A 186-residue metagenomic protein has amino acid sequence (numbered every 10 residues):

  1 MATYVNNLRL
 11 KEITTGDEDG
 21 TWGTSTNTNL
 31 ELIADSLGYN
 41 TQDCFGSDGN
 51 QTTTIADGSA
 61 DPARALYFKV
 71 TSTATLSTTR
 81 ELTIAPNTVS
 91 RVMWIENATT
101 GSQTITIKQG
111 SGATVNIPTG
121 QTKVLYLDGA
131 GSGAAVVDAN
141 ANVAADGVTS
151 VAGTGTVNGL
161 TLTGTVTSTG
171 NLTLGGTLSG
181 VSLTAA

Functional and structural regions predicted by a protein language model:
M1-R9, I13-I105, A186: Exposed extracellular interaction/assembly regions and N-terminal maturation sites
G46-N50, S59, Y67-T73, Q103-K108 (+2 more regions): Surface-exposed, low-helix, low-complexity loop/repeat segments of extracellular attachment proteins
W94, V124-Y126: Residues within well-ordered beta-strands of beta-sheet-rich folds
A113-I117: Short acidic-glycine-tyrosine-enriched beta hairpin
T119-T122: Tight coil/turn sites that cap or link beta-strands
Y126-D128, T165: Short beta-strand micro-motifs enriched in acidic
A130-G133: Extracellular beta-strand-rich, repetitive "passenger/adhesive" scaffolds that bind or process carbohydrates
